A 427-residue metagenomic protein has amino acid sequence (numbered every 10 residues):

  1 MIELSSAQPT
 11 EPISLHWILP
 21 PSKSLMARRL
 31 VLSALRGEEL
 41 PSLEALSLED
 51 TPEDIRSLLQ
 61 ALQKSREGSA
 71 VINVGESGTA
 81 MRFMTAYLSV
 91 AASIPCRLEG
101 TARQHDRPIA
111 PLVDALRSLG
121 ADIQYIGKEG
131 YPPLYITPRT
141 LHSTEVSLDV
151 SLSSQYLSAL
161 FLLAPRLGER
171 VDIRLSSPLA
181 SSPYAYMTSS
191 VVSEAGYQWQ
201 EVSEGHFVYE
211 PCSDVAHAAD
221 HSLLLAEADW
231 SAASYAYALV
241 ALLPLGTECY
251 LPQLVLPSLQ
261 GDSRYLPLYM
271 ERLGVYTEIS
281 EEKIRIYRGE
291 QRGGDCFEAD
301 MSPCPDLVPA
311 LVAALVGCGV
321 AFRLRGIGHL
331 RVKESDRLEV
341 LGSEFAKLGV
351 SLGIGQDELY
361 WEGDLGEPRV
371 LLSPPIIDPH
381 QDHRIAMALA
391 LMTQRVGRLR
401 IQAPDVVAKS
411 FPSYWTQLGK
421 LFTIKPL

Functional and structural regions predicted by a protein language model:
M1-L427: Short, structured segments at the rim of ligand-binding sites
